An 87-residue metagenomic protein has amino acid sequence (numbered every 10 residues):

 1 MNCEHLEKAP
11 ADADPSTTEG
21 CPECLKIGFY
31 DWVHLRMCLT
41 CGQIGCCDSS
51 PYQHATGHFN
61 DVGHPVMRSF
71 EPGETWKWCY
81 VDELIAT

Functional and structural regions predicted by a protein language model:
N2-P10, S16-G20, Y30, I44-T87: Cys/His-rich, Zn2+-coordinating zinc-finger modules
C21-C24, C38: Short cysteine-rich clusters marking metal-coordination/redox-active sites
I27: Conserved short histidine dyad/triad with adjacent acidic residue
Y30-L39: Canonical RING-type zinc finger of E3 ubiquitin-protein ligases
